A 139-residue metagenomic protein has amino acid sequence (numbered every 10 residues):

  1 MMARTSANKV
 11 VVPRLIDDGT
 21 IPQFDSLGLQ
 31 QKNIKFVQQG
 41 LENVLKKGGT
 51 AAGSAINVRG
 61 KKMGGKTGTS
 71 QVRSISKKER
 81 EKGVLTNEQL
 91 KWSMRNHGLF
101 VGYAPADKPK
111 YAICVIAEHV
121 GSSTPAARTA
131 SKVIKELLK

Functional and structural regions predicted by a protein language model:
M1-S26, K32, L45-K139: Active-site beta-strand/loop architecture of penicillin-binding DD-peptidases
